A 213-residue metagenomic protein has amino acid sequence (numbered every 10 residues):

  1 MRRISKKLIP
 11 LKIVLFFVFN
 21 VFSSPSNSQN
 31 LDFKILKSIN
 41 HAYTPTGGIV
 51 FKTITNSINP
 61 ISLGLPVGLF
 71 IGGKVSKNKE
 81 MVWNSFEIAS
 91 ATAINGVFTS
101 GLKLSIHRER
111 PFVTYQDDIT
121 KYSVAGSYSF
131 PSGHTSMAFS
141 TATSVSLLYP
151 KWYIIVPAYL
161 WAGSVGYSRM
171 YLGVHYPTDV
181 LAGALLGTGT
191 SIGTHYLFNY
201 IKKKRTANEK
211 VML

Functional and structural regions predicted by a protein language model:
R2-K6, F19-L69, S100-S127: N-terminal transmembrane-helix/juxtamembrane module of multi-pass inner/ER membrane proteins
K7-F17: Sec-dependent N-terminal signal peptides
F17, I88-G96, A184, T188: Alpha-helical transmembrane spans of integral membrane proteins, capturing the lipid-embedded, hydrophobic core of TM
A42, N78, L104-E109, V113 (+1 more regions): Membrane-interface elements of multi-pass transporters and channels
T46, K79-V82, P150-I154: Membrane-helix interface segments
G72-V97: Interfacial segments of alpha-helical transmembrane regions
S90-L104, I155-S168: Small-polar-interrupted transmembrane alpha-helices in polytopic inner-membrane proteins
Q116-L213: Membrane-embedded catalytic cores of phosphoryl/pyrophosphoryl-handling enzymes
